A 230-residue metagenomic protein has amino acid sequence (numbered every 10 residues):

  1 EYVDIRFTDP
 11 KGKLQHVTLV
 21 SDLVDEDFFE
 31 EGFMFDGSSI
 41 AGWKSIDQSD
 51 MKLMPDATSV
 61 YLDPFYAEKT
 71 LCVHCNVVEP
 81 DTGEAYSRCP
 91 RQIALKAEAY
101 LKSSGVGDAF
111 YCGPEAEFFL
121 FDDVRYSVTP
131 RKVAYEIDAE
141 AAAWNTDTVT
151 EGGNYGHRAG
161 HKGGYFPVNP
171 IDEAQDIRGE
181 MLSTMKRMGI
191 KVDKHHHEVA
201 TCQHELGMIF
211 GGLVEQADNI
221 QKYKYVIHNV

Functional and structural regions predicted by a protein language model:
E1-V230: Glycine-rich, acidic/polar active-site loops that bind/position phosphate-bearing ligands
